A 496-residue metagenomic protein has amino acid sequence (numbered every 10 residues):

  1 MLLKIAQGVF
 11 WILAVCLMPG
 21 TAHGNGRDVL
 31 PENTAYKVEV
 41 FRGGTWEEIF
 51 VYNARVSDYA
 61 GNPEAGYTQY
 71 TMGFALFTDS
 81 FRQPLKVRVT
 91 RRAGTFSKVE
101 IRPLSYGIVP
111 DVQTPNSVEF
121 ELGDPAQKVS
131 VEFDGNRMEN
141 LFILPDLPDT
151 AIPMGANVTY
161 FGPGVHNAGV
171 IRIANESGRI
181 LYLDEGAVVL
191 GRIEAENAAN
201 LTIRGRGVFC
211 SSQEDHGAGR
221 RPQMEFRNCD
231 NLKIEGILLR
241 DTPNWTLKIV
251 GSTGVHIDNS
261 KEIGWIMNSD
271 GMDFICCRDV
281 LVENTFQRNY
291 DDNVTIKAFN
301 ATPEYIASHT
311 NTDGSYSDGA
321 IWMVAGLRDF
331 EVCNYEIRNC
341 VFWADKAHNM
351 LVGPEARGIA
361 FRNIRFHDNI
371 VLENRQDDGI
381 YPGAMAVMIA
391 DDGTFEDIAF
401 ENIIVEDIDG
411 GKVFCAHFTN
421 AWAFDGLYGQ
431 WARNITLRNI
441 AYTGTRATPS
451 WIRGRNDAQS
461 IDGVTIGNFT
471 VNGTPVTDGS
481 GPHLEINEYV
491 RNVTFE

Functional and structural regions predicted by a protein language model:
M1-K4: N-terminal secretory signal peptides that target proteins for export/translocation
A6-V9, K233: Residue-level detector of intrinsically disordered/flexible regions characterized by low predicted structural confidence
G8-L17: Bacterial N-terminal signal peptides
P19-G24: Boundary at the C-terminal end of the N-terminal hydrophobic targeting segment
N25-E496: Extracellular/periplasmic carbohydrate-active domains that bind, remodel, or depolymerize complex polysaccharides
